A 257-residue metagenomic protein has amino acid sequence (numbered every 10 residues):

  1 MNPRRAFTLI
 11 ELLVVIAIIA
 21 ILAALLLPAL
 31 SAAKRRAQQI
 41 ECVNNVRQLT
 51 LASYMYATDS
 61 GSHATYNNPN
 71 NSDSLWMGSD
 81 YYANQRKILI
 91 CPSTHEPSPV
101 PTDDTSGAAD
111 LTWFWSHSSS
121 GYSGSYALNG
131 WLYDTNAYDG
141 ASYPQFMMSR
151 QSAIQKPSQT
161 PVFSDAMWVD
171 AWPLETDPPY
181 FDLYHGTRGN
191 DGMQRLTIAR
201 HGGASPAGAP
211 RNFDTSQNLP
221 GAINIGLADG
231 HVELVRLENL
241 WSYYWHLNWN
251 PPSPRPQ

Functional and structural regions predicted by a protein language model:
N2-N44: Amphipathic alpha-helical segments typified by the pilin-like N-terminal helix that continues immediately C-terminal
I40-Q257: Short, well-structured segments within or immediately adjacent to enzyme catalytic domains that line ligand-binding
